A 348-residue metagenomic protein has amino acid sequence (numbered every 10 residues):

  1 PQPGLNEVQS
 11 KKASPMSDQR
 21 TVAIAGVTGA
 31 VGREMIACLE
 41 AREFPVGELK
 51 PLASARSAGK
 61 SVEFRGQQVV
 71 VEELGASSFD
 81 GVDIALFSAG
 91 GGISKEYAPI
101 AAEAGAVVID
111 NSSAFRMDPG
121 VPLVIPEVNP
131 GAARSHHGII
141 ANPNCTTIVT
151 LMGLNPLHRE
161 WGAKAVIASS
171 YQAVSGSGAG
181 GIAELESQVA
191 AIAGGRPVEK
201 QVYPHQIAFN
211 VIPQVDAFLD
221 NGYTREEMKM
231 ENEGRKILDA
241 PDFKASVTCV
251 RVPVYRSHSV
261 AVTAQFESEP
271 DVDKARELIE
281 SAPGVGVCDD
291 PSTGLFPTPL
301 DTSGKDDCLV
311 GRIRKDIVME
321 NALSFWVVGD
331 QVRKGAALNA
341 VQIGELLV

Functional and structural regions predicted by a protein language model:
P1-P15: Short, Lys/Arg-enriched N-terminal segments with co-localized hydrophobic residues within the first ~10-30 amino acids
K11-I207, D242-K244, E277, P291 (+5 more regions): N-terminal Rossmann-like NAD(P) cofactor-binding subdomain of oxidoreductases, focused on the glycine-rich
I36, E231-R235, R276, E280: Generic solvent-exposed, charged/amphipathic alpha-helical segments that serve as macromolecular interface scaffolds
A55-S57, C145-T146, S170-S177, V211-L219 (+2 more regions): Glycine-rich beta-alpha junction loops
G138-V149, G222-E231, G335-N339: A glycine-rich, Thr/Ser-enriched phosphate-binding loop motif common to dinucleotide/cofactor-binding enzymes
E184, H205-P213, Y255-V260: Active-site-proximal catalytic alpha-helix in oxidoreductases
N210-Y255: Oxyanion-binding "anion nests"
K244-V348: C-terminal active-site/capping subdomain that shapes the small-molecule cofactor and substrate pocket of enzyme
